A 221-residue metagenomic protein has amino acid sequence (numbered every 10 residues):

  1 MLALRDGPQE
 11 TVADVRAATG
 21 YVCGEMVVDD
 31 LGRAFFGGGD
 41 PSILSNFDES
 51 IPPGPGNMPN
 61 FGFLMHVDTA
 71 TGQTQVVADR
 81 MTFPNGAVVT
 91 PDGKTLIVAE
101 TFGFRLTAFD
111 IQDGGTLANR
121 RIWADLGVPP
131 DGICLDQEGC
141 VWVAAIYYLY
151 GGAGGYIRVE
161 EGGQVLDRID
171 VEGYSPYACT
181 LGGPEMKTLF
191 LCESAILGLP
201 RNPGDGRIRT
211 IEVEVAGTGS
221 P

Functional and structural regions predicted by a protein language model:
M1, G62-M65, R105-T107, G155-I157 (+1 more regions): A short loop-to-beta-strand structural motif that recurs across blades of beta-propeller domains
L4-P8, D68-G72, D110-G115, V159-Q164 (+1 more regions): Short loop/turn segments that connect beta-strands within beta-propeller blades
P8-R16, G72-D79, A118-D125, Q164-I169: A short beta-strand motif characteristic of beta-propeller blades
R16-S42, M58-F63, V76-T95, D125-A145 (+3 more regions): Beta-rich, blade/repeat-based domains predominating in secreted/periplasmic proteins but also intracellular
G39-P41, T101, I111, I146-Y148 (+2 more regions): Short loop/turn segments immediately following the C-termini of beta-strands
I43-G62, T101-F104, Y147-A153, L199-G204: Short, solvent-exposed loop/turn segments at conserved positions within beta-propeller repeat blades
F104-R105, F109, L117-R120, A124-Q164: Loop/turn-rich, solvent-exposed surfaces of beta-rich toroidal or solenoidal domains
A178-P221: Blade-level signature of beta-propeller repeat domains, shared across WD40, Kelch, NHL, RCC1 and BNR/Asp-box propellers
